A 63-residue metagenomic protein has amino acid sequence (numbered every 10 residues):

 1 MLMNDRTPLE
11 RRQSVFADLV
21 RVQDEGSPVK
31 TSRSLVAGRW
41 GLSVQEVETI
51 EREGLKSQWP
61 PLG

Functional and structural regions predicted by a protein language model:
M1-D5: Short, Lys/Arg-enriched N-terminal segment that forms or immediately precedes the first helix of a structured domain
P8-T31, E51: Short, amphipathic alpha-helical "recognition" segments used to contact nucleic acids or chromatin
G26, E48-G63: Short, solvent-exposed alpha-helical "recognition" segments
S32, V36-A37: Short alpha-helical "recognition helix" segments of helix-turn-helix
